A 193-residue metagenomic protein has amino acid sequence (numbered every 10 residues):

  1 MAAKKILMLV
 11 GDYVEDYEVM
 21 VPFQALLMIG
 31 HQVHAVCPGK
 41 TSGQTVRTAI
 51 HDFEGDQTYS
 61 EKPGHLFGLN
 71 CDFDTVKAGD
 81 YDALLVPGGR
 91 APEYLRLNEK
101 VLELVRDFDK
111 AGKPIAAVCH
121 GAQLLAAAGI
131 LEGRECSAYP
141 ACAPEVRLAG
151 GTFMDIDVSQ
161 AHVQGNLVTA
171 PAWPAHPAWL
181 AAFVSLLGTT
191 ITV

Functional and structural regions predicted by a protein language model:
M1-A111, L124-E135, A143-V193: Extended, subdomain-level signal for the structured scaffold at the beginning of enzyme domains
V118-G121: Short, thiol/selenol-centered motifs that function as redox-active sites or metal-ligating centers
